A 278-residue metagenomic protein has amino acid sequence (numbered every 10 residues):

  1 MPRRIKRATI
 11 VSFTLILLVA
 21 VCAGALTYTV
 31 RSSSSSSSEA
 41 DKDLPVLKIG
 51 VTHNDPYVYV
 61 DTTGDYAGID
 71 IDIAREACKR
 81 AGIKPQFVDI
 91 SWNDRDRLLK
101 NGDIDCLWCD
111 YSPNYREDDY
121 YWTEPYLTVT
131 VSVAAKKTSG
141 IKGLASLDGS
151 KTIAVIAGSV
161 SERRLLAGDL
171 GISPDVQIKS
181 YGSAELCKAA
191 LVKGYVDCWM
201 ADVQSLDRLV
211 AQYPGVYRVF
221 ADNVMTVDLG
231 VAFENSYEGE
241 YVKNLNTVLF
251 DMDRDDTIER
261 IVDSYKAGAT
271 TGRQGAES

Functional and structural regions predicted by a protein language model:
M1-Q86, E259-S278: N-terminal hydrophobic or amphipathic helices and topogenic motifs
A20-S33, F87, V160-Y181, P214 (+2 more regions): Ligand-binding clefts/hinges and TM-proximal coupling segments of bilobed small-molecule sensing domains
R31, I71, R75, K79 (+2 more regions): Acidic, polar ligand-binding/catalytic clefts
K48, N101, D105-C106, D197-C198 (+2 more regions): Short, Asp-centered acidic motifs that coordinate Mg2+ and/or phosphate in catalytic or ligand-binding sites
K48, T52-P56, Y66-K79, A135-A184 (+2 more regions): Bilobed "Venus flytrap"/periplasmic-binding protein-like clamshell domains and structurally analogous long
T52-H53, T128-A135, D207-F250, G268-S278: Periplasmic-binding protein-like
I71-R80, T138-I141, A145, S150-V160 (+1 more regions): Extended ligand-binding regions for polar small-molecule ligands
D94-R97, C109-D119, R164-A167, A190-T226: A ligand-binding cleft/hinge motif common to bilobed small-molecule-binding domains
